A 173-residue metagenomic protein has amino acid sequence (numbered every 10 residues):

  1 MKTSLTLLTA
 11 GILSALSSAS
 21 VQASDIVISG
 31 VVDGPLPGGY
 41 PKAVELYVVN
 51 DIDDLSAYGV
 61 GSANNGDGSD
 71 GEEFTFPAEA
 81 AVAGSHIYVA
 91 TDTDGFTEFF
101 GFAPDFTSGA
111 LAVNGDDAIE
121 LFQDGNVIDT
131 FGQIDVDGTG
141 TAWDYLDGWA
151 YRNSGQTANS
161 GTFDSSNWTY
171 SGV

Functional and structural regions predicted by a protein language model:
M1-Q22: Gram-negative bacterial Sec-dependent N-terminal signal peptides
S4-A10, D92, S108, F163: N-terminal compositionally biased, intrinsically disordered segments and leader/signal-like regions
A10-G11, N65, G140, S171: Short, surface-exposed, charged/polar-biased interaction segments
Q22-W149, S154: Activation on beta-sandwich/Ig-like modules and their edge loops
T141-A142, Y151-V173: Extracellular low-complexity, O-glycosylation-prone Ser/Thr/Pro/Gly-rich "stalks" and linkers flanking catalytic
